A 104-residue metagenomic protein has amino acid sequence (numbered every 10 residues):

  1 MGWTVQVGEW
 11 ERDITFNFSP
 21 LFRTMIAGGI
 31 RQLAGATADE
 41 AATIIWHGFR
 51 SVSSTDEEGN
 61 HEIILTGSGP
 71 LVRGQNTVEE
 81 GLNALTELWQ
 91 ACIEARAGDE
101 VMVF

Functional and structural regions predicted by a protein language model:
M1-F104: Acidic (Asp/Glu-rich) sequence patches and key acidic residues that form negatively charged surfaces used
